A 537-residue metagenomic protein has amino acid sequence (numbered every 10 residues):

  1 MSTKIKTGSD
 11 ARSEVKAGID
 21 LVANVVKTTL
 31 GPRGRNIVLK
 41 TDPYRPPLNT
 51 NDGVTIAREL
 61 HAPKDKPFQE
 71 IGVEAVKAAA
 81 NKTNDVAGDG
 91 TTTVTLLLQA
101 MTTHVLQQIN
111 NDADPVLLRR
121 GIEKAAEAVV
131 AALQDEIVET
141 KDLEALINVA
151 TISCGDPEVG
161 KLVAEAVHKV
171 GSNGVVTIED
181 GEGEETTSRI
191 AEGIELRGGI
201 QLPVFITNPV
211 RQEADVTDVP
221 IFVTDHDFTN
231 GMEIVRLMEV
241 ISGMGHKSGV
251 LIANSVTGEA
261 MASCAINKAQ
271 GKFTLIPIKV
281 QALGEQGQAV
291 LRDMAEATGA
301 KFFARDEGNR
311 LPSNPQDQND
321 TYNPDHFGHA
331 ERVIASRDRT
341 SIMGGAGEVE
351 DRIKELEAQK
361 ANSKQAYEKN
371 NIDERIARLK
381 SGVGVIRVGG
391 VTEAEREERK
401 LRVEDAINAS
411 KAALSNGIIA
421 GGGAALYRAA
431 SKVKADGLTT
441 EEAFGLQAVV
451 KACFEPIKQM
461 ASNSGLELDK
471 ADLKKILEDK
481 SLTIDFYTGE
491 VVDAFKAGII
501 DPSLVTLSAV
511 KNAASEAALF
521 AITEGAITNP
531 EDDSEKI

Functional and structural regions predicted by a protein language model:
M1-P43: N-terminal, positively charged regions that mediate nucleic acid binding
S13-V15, A62-P63, P67-E70, F302 (+1 more regions): Extended, low-charge hydrophobic alpha-helical regions
V15, G31, G88, D112 (+8 more regions): Residue-level signature of catalytic and energy-coupling elements of molecular machines, predominantly ATP/GTP-dependent
P47, L96-T103, E127-V130, Q134 (+3 more regions): Core structural elements
L48-T83, R197: Active-site cofactor/substrate anionic-group-binding motifs, chiefly glycine- and Lys/Arg-rich phosphate-binding loops
A62, E127-N416, A420, A526-I537: Long, structured protein-protein interaction/assembly regions in large complexes
T83-T93, I418-I419: Glycine/serine-rich anion-binding loops at beta->alpha junctions that coordinate negatively charged ligand groups
Q108-V149, D215-T224, D317-M343, L438-P502: A structural-propensity feature for long, helix-poor, extended segments
